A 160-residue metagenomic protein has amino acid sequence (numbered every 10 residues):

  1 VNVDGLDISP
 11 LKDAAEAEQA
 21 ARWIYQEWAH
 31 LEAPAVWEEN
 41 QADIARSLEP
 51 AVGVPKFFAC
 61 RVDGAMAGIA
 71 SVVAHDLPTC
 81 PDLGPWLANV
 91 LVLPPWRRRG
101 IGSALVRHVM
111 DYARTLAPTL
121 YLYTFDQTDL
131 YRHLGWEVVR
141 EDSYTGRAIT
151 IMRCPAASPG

Functional and structural regions predicted by a protein language model:
V1-A15, Q19, S158-G160: Conserved N-terminal entry element of GNAT/NAT acetyltransferase domains
A14, A21-V36: Helix-loop element at the rim of GNAT/NAT acetyltransferase active sites that forms part of the acceptor-substrate
A29-A59: Active-site rim helix/loop that mediates acceptor-substrate recognition in acyltransferases
P55, R147-I151: Short hydrophobic/aromatic beta-strand or adjacent loop that forms the aromatic wall/cage of a ligand/substrate-binding
A59, A65-H75, W86, L91: Conserved beta-strand in the GNAT
P95-W96, G100-H108: Conserved acetyl-CoA pyrophosphate-binding loop and the N-cap/start of the following alpha-helix in GNAT-like
P118, F125-A148: Conserved active-site alpha-helix within GNAT-family acetyltransferase domains
